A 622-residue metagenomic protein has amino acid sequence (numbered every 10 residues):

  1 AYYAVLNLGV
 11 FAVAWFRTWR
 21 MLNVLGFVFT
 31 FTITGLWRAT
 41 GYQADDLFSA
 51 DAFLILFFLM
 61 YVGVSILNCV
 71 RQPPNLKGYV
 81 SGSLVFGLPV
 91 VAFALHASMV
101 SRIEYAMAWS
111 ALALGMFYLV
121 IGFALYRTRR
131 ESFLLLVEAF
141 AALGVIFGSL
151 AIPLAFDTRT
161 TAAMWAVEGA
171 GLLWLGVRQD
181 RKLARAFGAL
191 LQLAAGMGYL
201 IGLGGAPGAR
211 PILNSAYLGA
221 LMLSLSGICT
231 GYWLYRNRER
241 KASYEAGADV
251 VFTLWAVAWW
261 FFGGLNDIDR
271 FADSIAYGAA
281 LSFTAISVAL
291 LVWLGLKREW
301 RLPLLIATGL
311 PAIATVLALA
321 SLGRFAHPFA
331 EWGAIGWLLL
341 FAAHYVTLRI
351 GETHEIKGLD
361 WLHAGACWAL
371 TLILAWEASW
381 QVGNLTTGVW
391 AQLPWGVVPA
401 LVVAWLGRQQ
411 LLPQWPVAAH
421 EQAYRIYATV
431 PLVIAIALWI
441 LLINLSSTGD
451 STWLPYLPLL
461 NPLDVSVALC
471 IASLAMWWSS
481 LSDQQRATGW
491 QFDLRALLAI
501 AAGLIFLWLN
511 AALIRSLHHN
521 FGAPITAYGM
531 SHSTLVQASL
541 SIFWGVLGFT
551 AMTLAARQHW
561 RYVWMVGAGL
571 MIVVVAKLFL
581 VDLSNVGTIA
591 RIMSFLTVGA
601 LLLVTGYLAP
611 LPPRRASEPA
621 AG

Functional and structural regions predicted by a protein language model:
A1-A141, F147-A496, I500, L504 (+3 more regions): Extended, compositionally biased regions that are outside compact catalytic cores
F140, V563-A568: Short amphipathic alpha-helical interaction segments
I434-I436, V566-K577: Hydrophobic alpha-helical membrane segments
F543-G548: Hydrophobic alpha-helical transmembrane segments
E618-G622: Intrinsically disordered, low-complexity non-transmembrane regions of multi-pass membrane transporters
